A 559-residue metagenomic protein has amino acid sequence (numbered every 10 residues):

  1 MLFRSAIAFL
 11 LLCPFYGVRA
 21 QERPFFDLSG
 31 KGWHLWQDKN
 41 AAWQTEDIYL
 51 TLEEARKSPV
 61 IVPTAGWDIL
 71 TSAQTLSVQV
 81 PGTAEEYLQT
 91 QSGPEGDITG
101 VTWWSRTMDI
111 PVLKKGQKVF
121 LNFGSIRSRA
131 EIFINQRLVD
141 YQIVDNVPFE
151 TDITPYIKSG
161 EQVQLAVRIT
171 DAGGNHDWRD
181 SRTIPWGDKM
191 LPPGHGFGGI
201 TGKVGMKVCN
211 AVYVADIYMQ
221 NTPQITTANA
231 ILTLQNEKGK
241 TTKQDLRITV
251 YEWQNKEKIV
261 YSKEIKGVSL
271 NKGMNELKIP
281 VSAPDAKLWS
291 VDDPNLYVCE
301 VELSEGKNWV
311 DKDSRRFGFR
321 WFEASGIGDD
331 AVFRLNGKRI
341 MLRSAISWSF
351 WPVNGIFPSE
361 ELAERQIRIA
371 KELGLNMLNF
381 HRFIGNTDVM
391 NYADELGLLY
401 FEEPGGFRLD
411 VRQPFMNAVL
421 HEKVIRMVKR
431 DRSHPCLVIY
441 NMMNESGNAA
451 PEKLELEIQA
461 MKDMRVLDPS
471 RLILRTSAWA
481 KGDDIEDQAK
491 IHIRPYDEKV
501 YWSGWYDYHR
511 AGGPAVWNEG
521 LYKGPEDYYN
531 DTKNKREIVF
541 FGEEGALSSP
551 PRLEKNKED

Functional and structural regions predicted by a protein language model:
M1-E22: Bacterial Sec-dependent N-terminal signal peptides
A20-S92, Q164-R168, A172-D177, W253-K256: Accessory carbohydrate-binding/adhesion or oligomerization-edge regions at the termini of glycan-active proteins
R23, I217-Y218, E300-A370: N-terminal carbohydrate-binding accessory modules
W36-K39, P94-E95, T99-V214, E237 (+4 more regions): Accessory beta-strand-rich segments of carbohydrate-active enzymes
I132-I134, T227-V268, N275-L277: Beta-strand-rich binding/interaction modules
T151-Y156, K278-P294: Signal that preferentially marks extracellular ectodomain short beta-strand elements of beta-sandwich modules
N210-G239, V332: Surface beta-strand/loop "capping" patches
M377-D559: Substrate-binding/catalytic cleft of secreted carbohydrate-active enzymes, primarily glycoside hydrolases
